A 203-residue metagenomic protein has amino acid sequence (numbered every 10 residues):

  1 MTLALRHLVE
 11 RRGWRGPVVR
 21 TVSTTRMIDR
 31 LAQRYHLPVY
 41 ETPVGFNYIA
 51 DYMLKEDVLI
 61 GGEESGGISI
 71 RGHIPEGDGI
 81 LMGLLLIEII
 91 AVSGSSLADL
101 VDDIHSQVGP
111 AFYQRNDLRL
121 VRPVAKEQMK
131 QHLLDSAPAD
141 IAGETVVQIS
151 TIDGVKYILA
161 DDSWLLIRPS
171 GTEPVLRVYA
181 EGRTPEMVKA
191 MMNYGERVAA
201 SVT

Functional and structural regions predicted by a protein language model:
M1-R11: Cysteine protease catalytic core and zymogen-processing segment of caspase-like enzymes
E10, W14-Y179, P185-T203: Phosphate-binding and adjacent anionic-ligand microenvironments
